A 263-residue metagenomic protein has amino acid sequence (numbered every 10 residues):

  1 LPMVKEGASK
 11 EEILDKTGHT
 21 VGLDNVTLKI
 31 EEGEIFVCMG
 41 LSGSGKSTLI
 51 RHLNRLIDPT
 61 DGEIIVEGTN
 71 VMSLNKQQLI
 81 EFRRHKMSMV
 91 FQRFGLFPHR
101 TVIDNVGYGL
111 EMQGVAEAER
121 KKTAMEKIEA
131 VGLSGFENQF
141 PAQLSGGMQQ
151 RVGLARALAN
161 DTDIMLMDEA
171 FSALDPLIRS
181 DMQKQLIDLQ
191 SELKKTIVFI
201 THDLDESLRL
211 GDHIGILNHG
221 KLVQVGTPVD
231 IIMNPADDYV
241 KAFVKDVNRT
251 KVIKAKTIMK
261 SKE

Functional and structural regions predicted by a protein language model:
L1-E12, T69-N70, G107, E111-G114 (+1 more regions): Conserved ABC ATPase "signature" region
N54: Helix-to-loop junction immediately C-terminal to a conserved catalytic motif
G62-N70: Conserved ABC transporter NBD signature motif
R100-G107: Short coil-to-helix segment of the ABC ATPase nucleotide-binding domain corresponding to the Q-loop/switch region
F140-L144, M148: Conserved ABC ATPase signature
A159-D163: A short, proline-enriched helix->beta-strand linker immediately N-terminal to the Walker B motif in ABC-type P-loop
